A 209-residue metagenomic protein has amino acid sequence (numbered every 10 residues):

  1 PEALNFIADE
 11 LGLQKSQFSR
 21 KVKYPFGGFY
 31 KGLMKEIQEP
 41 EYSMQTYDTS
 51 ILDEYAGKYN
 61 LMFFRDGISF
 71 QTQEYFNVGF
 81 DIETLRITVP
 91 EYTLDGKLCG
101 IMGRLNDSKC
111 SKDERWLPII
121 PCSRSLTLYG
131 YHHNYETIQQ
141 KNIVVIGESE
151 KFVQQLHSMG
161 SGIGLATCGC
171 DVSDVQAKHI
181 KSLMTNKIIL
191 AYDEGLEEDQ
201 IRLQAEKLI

Functional and structural regions predicted by a protein language model:
E2-T88, Y92-D95, I138: TOPRIM metal-binding catalytic domain and adjacent DNA-binding surface shared by DnaG-type primases
F6, Q155, H179, L203-K207: Alpha-helical scaffold elements adjacent to nucleotide-binding pockets in ATP/GTP-utilizing enzyme cores
I82-M184: Phosphate-handling DNA/RNA-contact segment within nucleic-acid enzymes
I146, L183-E197: Acidic beta-strand-to-loop metal/phosphate-binding motif
K151, C170-S173, Y192-L203: Acidic, metal-coordinating catalytic cores used for nucleic-acid/nucleotide bond scission and strand-transfer chemistry
G162-I163, E206-I209: Structural alpha-beta junctions
